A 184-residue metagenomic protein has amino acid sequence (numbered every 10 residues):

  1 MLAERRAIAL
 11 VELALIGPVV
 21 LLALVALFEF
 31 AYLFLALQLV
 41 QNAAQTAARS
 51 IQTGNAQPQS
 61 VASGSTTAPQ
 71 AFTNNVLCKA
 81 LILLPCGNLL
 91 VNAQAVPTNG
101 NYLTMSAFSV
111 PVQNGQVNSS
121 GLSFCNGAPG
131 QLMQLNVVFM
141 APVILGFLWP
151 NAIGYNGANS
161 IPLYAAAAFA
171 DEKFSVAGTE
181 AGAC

Functional and structural regions predicted by a protein language model:
M1-K79: Alpha-helical assembly-interface signal, strongest on the long, hydrophobic N-terminal helix that forms
R49-C184: Short, conserved structural patches
